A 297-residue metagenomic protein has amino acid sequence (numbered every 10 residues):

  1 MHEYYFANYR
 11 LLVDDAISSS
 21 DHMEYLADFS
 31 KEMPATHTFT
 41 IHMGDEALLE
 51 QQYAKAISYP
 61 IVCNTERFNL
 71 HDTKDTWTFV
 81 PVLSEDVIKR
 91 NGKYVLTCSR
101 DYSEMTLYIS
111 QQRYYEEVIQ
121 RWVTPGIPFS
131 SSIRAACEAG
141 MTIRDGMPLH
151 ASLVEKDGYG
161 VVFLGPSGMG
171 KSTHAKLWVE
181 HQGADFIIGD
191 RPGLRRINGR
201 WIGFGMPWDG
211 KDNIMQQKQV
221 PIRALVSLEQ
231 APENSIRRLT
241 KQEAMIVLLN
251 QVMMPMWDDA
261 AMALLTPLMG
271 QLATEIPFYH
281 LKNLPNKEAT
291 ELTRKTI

Functional and structural regions predicted by a protein language model:
M1-V162, S167, L177, H181-D185 (+1 more regions): A noncatalytic interaction/capping subdomain that flanks phosphate/NTP-handling catalytic cores
M169-K171: Conserved glycine(s) of the Walker
H174: Hydrophobic positions on the alpha1 helix immediately C-terminal to the Walker A/P-loop
